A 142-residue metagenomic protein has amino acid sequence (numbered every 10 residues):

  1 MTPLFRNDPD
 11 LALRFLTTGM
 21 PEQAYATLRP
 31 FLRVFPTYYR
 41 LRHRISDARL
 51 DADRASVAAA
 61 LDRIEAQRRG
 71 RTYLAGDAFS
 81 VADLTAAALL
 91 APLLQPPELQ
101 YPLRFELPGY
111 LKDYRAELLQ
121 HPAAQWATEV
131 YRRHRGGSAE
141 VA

Functional and structural regions predicted by a protein language model:
M1-A142: C-terminal alpha-helical interaction module
